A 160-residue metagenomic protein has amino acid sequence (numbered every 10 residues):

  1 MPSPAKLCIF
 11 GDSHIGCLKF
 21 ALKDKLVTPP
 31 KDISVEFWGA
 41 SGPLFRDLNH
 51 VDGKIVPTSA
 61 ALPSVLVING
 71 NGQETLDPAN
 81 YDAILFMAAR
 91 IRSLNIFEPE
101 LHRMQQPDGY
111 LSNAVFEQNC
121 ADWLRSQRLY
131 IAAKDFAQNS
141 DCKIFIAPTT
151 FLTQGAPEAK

Functional and structural regions predicted by a protein language model:
P2-L7: Extreme N-terminal starter segment of soluble prokaryotic enzymes
I9-G11: Extended, compositionally biased accessory segments flanking or bridging domains
G16-F20, L26-P107: Conserved SGNH/GDSL esterase-like catalytic core that processes O-acyl groups on lipids and polysaccharides
F20-D24, A132-D135: A short acidic, amphipathic alpha-helical/loop segment
T75-K160: Alpha-helical cap/lid subdomain in secreted, periplasmic, or secretory-pathway luminal O-acyl-processing enzymes
